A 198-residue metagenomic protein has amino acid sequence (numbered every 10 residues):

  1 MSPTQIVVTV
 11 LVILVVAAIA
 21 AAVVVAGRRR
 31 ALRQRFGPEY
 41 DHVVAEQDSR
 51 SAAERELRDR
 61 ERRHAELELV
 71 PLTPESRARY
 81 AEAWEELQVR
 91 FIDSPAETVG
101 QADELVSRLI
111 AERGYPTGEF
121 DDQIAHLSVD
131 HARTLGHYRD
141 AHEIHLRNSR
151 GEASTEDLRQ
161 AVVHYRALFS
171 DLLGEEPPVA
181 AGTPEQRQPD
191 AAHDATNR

Functional and structural regions predicted by a protein language model:
M1-L14: Feature marks short, highly hydrophobic, charge-poor N-terminal signal-anchor/signal peptide-like helices that anchor
S2-T4, V23, P178: Serine/threonine-biased, Pro/acidic-interspersed low-complexity stretches characteristic of secreted/cell-surface
T4, R33, E185-R187: Intrinsically disordered, low-complexity regions enriched in polar/acidic and amide residues
V8-L11, E54, T155: Generic N-terminal initiation segments characterized by hydrophobic and/or small/turn-forming residues
V16-A31: Cytosolic-side junction of a single-pass transmembrane alpha-helix
R28-D130, T134-H137, A141-A153: Elongated extramembrane "stalk/tether" segments
E143-R198: Extracytoplasmic/periplasmic C-terminal soluble domains
